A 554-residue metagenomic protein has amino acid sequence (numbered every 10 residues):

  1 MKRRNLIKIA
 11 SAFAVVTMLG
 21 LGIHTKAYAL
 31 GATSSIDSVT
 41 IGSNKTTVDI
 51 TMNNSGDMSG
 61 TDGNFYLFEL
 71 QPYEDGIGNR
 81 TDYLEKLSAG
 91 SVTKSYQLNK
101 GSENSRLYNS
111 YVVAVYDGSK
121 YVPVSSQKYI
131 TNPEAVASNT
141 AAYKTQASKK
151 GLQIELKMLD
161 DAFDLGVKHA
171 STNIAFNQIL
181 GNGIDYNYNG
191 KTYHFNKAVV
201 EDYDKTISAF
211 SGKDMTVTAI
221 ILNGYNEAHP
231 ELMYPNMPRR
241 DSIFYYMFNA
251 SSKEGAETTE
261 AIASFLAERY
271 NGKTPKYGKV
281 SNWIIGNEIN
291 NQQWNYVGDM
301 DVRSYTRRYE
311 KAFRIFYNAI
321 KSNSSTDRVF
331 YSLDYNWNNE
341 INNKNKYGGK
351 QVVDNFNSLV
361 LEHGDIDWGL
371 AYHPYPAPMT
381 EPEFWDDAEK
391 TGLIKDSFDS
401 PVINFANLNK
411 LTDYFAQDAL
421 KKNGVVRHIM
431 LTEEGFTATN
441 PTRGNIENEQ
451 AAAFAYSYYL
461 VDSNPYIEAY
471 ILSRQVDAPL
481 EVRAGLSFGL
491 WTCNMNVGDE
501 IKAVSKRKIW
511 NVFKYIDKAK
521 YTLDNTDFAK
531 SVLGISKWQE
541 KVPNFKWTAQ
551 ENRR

Functional and structural regions predicted by a protein language model:
L6-I7: N-terminal export leaders
A12-G20: Bacterial N-terminal signal peptides
L19-G31: Sec-dependent signal peptide cleavage junction
L30-N139: Beta-strand-enriched, solvent-exposed domains that form extended recognition/catalytic surfaces
Y73-G78, T93, A114-P275, V280-I285 (+4 more regions): N-terminal substrate-binding region of glycoside hydrolase catalytic domains
T145-A147, T259-I262, E268, K279 (+1 more regions): Noncatalytic carbohydrate-binding groove/subsite architecture in carbohydrate-active enzymes
G151, P235-Y245, A250, I284 (+3 more regions): Aromatic-rich peripheral "rim/lid" segments of glycoside hydrolase catalytic domains that contact and position glycan
Q153-D164, T259, A263-N271, K346-L359 (+1 more regions): Short, acidic/polar
